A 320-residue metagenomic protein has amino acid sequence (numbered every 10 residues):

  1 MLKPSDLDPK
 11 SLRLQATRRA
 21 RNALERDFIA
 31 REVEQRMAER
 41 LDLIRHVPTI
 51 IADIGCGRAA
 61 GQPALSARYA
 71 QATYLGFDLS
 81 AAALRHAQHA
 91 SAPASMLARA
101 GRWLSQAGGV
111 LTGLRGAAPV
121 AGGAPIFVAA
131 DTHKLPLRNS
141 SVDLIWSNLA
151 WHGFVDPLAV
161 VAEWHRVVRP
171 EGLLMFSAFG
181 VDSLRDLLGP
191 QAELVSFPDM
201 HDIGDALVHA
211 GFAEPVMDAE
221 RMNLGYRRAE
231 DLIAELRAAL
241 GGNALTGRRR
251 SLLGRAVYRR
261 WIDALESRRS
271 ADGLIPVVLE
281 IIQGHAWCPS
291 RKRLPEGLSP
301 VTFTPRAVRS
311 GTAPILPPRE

Functional and structural regions predicted by a protein language model:
M1-A38, P317-E320: N-terminal, positively charged/glycine-rich alpha-helical extensions of SAM-dependent methyltransferases
F28-I50, A60-A64: Conserved alpha-helix/loop element of class I SAM-dependent methyltransferases that forms part of the SAM/SAH-binding
T49-L135: Class I SAM-dependent methyltransferase SAM/SAH-binding core
H133-I145: A short acidic, Gly/Pro-enriched loop at the edge of an enzyme's catalytic core that lines a small-molecule cofactor
D143-L158: A short SAM/SAH-binding and catalytic strip from SAM-dependent methyltransferases
L158-L173: A short glycine-rich, Lys/Arg-flanked "PGG" loop and its adjoining helix->strand segment in the class I
E171-D231, A238-R255: Conserved catalytic/acceptor-binding region of the Class I
E220-E320: Conserved Class I S-adenosyl-L-methionine
